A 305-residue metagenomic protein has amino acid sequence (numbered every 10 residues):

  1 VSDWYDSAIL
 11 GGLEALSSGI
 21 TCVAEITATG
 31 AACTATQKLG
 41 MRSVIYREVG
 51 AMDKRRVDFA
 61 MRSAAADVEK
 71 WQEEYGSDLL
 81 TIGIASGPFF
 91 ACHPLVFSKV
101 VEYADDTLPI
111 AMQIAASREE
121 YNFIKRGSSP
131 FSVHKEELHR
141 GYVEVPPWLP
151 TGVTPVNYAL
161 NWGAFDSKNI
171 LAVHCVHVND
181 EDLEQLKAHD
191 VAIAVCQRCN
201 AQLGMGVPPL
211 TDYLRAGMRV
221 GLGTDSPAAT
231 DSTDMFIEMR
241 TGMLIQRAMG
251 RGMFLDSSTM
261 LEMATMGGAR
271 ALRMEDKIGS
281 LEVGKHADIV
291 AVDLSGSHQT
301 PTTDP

Functional and structural regions predicted by a protein language model:
V1-C33: Metal-associated gating/positioning segment near the N- to mid-region
G19, T36, I84, Q113 (+9 more regions): Divalent metal-coordination and catalytic microenvironments
V23-A24, I110, G221-L222: Hydrophobic residues within beta-strands of alpha/beta enzymes
C33-V173: Metal-coordinating catalytic core of metallo-dependent amide/deamination hydrolases
G40-S43, V101-P109, A164-K168, Q185-A194 (+2 more regions): Glycine-enriched alpha-helix->loop->beta-strand junction motifs that scaffold or abut catalytic
R118-S132, L183-K187, G204-Y213, T230-I245 (+1 more regions): Histidine/acidic-residue-rich catalytic or RNA/ligand-binding cores of hydrolases and nuclease-related proteins
N161-S167, T211-G296: His/Asp/Glu-enriched, well-ordered alpha-helical/loop segment that forms or immediately abuts the divalent-metal
V178-V191, C196-Q202: Long hydrophobic segments that form regular secondary structure
